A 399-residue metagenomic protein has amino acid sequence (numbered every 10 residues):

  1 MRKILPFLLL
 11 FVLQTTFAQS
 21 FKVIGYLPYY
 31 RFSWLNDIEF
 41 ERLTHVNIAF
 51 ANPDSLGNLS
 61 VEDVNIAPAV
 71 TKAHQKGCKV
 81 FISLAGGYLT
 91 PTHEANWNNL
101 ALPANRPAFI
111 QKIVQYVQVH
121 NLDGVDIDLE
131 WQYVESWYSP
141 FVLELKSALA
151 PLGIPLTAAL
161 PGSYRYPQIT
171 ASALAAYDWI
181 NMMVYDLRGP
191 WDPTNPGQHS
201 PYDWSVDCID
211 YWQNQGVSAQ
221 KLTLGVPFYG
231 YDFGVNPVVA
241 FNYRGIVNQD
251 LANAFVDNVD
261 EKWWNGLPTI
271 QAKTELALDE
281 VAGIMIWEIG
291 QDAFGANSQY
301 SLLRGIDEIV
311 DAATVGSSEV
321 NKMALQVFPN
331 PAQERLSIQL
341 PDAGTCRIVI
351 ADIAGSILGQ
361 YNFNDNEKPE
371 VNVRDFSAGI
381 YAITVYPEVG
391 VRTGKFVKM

Functional and structural regions predicted by a protein language model:
M1-S20, S317: Bacterial Sec-dependent N-terminal signal peptides
P6, V320-F328, A332-M399: C-terminal outer-membrane/trafficking sorting elements
Q19, D307-M323: Low-complexity, Pro/Thr/Ser/Gly/Ala-rich linker/spacer regions in secreted, extracellular modular proteins
Q19-V117, P196-W204, D210, P237 (+2 more regions): Glycan-recognition patch characteristic of GH18 chitinases/ENGases and related GlcNAc/peptidoglycan-binding proteins
F21, T44, K76-V80, N121-D123 (+4 more regions): Short, well-ordered coil/turn segments that N-cap beta-strands
I24, S55-N65, Q111, W131-V259: Substrate-binding surface in catalytic domains of secreted glycosidases
V46, I82, I127, I180 (+3 more regions): Conserved, mostly hydrophobic/aromatic
T90, A95, I209, A219-E280 (+2 more regions): Glycan-binding loop/region signatures in secreted carbohydrate-active enzymes
